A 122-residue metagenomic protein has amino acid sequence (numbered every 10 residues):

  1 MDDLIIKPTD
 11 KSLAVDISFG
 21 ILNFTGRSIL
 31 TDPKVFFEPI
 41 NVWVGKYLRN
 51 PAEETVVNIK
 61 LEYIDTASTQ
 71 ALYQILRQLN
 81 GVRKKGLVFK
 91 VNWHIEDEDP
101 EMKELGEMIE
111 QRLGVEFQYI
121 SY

Functional and structural regions predicted by a protein language model:
M1-I17: N-terminal amphipathic/basic leader segments beginning at the initiator methionine
S12-L13, I29-E53: A short, well-ordered alpha-helical element
G20-G26: Short, aliphatic-rich beta-strand segments
G26-S28, L61: Short, histidine-centered active-site or binding-site loop motifs used for metal coordination, general acid-base
I40, I59-I109: Amphipathic alpha-helical interaction surfaces in cytosolic regulatory modules
G45-A67: Short, glycine-/small-residue-enriched flexible loop/hinge segments at domain edges that mediate gating
E54-N58, V88-K90, E116-Q118: Residues at or immediately flanking beta-strands
E110-Y122: A cross-taxonomic marker for long C-terminal extensions/tails that follow the last structured domain
